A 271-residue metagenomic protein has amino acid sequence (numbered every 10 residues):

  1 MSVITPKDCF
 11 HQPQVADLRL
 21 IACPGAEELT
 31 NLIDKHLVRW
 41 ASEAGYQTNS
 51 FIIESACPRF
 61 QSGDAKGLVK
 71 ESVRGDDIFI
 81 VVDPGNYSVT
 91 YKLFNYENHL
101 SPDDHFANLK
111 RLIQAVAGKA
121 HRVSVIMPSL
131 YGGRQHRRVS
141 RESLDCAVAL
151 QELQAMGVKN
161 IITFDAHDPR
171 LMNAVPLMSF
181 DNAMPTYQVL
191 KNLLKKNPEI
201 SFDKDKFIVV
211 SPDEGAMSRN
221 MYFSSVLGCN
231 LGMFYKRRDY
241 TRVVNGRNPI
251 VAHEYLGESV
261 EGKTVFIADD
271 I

Functional and structural regions predicted by a protein language model:
M1-I271: PRPP-associated nucleotide enzymes
